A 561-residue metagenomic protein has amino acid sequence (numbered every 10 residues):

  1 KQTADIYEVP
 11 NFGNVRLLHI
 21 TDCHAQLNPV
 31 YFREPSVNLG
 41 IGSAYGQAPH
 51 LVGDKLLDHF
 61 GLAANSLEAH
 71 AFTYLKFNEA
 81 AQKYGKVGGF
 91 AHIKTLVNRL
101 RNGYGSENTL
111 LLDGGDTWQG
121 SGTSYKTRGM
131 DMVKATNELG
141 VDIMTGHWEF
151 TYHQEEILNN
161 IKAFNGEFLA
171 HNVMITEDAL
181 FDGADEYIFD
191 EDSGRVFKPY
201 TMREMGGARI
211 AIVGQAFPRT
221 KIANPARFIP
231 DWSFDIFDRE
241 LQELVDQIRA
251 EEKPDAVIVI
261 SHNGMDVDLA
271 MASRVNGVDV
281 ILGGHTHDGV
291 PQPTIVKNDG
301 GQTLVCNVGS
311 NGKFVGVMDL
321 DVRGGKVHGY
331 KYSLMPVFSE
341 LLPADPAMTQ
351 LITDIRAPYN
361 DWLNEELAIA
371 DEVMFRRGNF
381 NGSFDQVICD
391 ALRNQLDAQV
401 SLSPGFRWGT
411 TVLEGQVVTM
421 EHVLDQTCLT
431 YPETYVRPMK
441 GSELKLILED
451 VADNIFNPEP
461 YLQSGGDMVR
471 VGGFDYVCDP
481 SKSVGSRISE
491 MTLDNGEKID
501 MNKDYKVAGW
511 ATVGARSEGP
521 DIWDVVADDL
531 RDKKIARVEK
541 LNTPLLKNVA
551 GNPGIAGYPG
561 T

Functional and structural regions predicted by a protein language model:
Q2-L96, N102, I229, I236 (+3 more regions): Catalytic centers of hydrolytic enzymes
Q2-V317, N381-C389, R393, L402 (+2 more regions): N-terminal catalytic scaffold of extracellular/periplasmic and nuclease hydrolases that process anionic headgroups
